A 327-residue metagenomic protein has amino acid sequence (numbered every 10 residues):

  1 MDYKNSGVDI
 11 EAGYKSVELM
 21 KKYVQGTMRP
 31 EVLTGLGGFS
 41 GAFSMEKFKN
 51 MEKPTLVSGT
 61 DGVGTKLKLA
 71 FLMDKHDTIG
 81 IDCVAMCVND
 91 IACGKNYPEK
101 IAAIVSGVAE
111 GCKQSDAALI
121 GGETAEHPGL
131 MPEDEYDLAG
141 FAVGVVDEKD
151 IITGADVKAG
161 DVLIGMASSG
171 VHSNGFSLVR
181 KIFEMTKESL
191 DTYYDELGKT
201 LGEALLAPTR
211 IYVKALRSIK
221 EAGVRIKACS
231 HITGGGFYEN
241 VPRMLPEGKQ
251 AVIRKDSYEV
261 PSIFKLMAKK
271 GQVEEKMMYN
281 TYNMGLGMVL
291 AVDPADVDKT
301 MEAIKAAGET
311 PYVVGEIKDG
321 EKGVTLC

Functional and structural regions predicted by a protein language model:
M1-E31: N-terminal amphipathic/basic leader segments beginning at the initiator methionine
D2-G7, I104-A118, M131-L138, L190 (+2 more regions): Glycine-/charge-enriched secondary-structure boundary and capping motifs
V17, K49, E126, G170 (+2 more regions): Residue-level detector of flexible, active-site-proximal loop/helix-junction positions within diverse enzyme catalytic
M20, A42, C87-V88, V179-I182 (+4 more regions): Buried hydrophobic packing segments
K22, M28-S169: Glycine-rich phosphate/pyrophosphate-binding loop regions near the starts of catalytic domains
I151-E196, T200-L201: Short, acidic (Asp/Glu-rich) active-site segment that either coordinates a divalent metal cofactor
